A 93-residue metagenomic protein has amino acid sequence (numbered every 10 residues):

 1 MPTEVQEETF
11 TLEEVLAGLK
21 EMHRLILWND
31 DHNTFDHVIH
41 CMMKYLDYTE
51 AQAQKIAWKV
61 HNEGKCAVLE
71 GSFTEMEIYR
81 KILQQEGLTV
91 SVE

Functional and structural regions predicted by a protein language model:
M1-E93: Terminal domain-initiation and capping elements
